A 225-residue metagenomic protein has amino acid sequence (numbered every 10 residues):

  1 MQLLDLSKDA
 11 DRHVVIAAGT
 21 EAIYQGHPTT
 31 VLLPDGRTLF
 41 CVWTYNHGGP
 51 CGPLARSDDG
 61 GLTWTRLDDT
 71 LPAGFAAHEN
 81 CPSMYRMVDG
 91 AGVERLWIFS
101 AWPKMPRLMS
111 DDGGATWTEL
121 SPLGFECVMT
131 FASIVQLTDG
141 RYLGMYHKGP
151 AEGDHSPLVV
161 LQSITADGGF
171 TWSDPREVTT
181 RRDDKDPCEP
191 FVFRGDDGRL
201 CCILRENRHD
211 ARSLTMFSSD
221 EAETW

Functional and structural regions predicted by a protein language model:
M1-W225: Asp-box/BNR beta-propeller blade signature and adjacent active/binding-site loops in extracellular glycan-interacting
